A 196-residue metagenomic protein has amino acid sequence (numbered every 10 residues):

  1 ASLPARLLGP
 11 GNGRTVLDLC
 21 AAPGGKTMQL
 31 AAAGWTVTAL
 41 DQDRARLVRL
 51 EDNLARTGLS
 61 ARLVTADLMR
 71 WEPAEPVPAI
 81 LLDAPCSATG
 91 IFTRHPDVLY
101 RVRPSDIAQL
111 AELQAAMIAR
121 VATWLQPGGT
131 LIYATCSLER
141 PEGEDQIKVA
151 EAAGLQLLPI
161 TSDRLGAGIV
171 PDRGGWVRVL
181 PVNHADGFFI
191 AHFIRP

Functional and structural regions predicted by a protein language model:
A1-P196: S-adenosylmethionine
